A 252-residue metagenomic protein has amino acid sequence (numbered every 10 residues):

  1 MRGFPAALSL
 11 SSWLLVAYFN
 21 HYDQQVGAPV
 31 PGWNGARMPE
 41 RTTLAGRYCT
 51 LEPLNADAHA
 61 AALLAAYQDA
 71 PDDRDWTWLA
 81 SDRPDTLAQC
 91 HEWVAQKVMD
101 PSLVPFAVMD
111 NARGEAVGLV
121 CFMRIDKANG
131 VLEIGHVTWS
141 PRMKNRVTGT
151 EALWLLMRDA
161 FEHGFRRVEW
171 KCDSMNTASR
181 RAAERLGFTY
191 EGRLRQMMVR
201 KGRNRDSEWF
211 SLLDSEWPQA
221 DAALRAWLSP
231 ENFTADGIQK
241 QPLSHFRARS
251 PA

Functional and structural regions predicted by a protein language model:
S9-S12: Serine residues within intrinsically disordered or low-complexity segments
L14-R146, D159-H163, R203-A252: GNAT-family acyltransferases
N145-R158, R181: Conserved acetyl-CoA-binding loop-helix of GNAT-fold acetyltransferases
E162-K171: Conserved GNAT acetyl-CoA-binding A-motif
W170-R180: Conserved beta-strand-loop-alpha-helix junction that forms the acyl-donor binding cleft
A182-A183, F210: Conserved active-site tyrosine of GNAT-family acetyltransferases
T189-R203: Conserved catalytic-core motifs of GNAT/GCN5-like acyltransferases
